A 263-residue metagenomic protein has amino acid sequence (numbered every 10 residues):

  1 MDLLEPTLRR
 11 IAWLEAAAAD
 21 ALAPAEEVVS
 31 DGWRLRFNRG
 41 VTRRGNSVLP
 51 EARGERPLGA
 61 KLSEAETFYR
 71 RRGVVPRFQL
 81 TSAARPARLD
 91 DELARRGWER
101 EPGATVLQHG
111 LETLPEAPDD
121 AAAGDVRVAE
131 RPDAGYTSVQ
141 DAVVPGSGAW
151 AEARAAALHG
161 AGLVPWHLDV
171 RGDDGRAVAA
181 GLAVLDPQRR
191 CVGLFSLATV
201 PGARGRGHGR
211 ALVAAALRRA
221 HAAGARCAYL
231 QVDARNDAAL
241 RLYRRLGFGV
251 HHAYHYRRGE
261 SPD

Functional and structural regions predicted by a protein language model:
M1-E15, L49, A104-L107, T113-H159 (+2 more regions): Short amphipathic alpha-helix that is part of the acyltransferase structural core
M1-R71, R85, A149: N-terminal charged segments
V41-V48, L185-L194, R204: A conserved beta-turn-beta hairpin within the catalytic core of GNAT-like acetyltransferases that forms part
R56-A134, V144-G148, R257-R258: Acyl-donor-binding surface of acyltransferase catalytic domains
L58-E66, F195-P201, G205-A222, C227 (+1 more regions): Conserved acetyl-CoA-binding loop-helix of GNAT-fold acetyltransferases
R72-S82, A220-Q231: Conserved GNAT acetyl-CoA-binding A-motif
R85-R100, R206, R210, A234-A253 (+1 more regions): Conserved active-site alpha-helix within GNAT-family acetyltransferase domains
A153-V200: A conserved beta-strand-loop-helix scaffold within acyl/acetyltransferase catalytic domains
